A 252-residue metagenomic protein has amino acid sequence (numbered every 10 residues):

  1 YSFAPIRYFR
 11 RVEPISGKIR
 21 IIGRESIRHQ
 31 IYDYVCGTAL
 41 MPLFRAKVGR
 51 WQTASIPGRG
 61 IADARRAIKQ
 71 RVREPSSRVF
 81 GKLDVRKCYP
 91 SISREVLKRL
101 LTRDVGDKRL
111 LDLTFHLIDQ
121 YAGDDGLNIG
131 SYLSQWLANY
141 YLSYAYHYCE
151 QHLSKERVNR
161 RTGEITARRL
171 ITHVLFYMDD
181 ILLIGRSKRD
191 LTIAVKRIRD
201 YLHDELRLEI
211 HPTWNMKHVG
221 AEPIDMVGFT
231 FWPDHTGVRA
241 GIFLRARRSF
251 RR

Functional and structural regions predicted by a protein language model:
A4-I6, L175-D179, T213: Short Gly/Ser/Thr- and Asp/Glu-enriched loop/turn motifs at secondary-structure junctions
P5-D33, K47-R59, I118-Y140, G163-T166: Short, conserved non-catalytic motifs in the polymerase core
D33-S93: Active-site-proximal segment of RNA-dependent polymerases
Q70-M178, L182-D200, K217-P223: Conserved polymerase palm-domain catalytic core
R199-L208: A common structural junction motif
E209-P223, D234-G237: Short acidic, Pro/Gly- and aromatic-enriched capping/linker segments at domain boundaries
D225-R252: Active-site and adjacent loop segments of nucleotide-processing enzymes that use two-metal-ion phosphate chemistry
